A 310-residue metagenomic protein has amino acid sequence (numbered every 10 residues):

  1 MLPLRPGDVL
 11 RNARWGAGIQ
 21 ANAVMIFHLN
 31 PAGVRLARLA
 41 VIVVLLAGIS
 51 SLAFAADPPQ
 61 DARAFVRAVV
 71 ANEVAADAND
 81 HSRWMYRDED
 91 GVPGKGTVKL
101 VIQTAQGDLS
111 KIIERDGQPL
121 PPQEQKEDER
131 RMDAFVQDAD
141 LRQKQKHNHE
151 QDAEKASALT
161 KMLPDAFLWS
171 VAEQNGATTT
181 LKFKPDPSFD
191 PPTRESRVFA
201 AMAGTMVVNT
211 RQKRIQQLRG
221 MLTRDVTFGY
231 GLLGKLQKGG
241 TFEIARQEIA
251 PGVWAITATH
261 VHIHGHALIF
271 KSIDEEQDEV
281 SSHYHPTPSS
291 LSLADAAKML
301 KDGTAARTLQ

Functional and structural regions predicted by a protein language model:
M1-L36: N-terminal secretory signal peptides that target proteins for export/translocation
L39-S50: Bacterial N-terminal signal peptides
S51-A55: Sec/Tat signal peptide C-region and signal peptidase I cleavage site
A56-A203, R211-Q216, M221-G240, E248-A250 (+1 more regions): Structured extracytoplasmic
A258-H260: M16 family metallopeptidases and their MPP-like homologs
